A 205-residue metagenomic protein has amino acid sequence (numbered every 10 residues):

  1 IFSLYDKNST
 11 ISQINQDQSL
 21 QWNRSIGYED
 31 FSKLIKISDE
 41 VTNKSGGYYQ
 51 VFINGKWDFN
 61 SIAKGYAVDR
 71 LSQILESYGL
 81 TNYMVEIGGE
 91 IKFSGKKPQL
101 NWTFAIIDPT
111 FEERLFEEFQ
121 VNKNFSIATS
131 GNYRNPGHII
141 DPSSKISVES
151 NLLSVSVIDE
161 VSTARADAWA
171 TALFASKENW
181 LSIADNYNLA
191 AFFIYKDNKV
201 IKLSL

Functional and structural regions predicted by a protein language model:
I1-L205: Mature catalytic core of soluble alpha/beta enzymes
